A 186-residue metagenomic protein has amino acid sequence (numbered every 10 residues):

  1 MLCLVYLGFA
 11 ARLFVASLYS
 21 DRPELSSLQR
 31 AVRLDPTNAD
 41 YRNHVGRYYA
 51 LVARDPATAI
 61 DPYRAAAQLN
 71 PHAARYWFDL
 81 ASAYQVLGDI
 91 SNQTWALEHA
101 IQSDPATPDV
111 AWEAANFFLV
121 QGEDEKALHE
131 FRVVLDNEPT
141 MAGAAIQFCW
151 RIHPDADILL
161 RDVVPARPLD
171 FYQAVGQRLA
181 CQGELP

Functional and structural regions predicted by a protein language model:
L2-S26, R30: Hydrophobic alpha-helical transmembrane segments in integral membrane proteins
L34-T37, P71, P105, D136-T140 (+1 more regions): Short coil turns that delineate tetratricopeptide repeat
Y41, Y76, V110, M141-A145 (+1 more regions): TPR alpha-solenoid repeat register
Y49, Y84, F118, F148-C149 (+2 more regions): Residue at a conserved register position within TPR or TPR-like alpha-solenoid repeats
